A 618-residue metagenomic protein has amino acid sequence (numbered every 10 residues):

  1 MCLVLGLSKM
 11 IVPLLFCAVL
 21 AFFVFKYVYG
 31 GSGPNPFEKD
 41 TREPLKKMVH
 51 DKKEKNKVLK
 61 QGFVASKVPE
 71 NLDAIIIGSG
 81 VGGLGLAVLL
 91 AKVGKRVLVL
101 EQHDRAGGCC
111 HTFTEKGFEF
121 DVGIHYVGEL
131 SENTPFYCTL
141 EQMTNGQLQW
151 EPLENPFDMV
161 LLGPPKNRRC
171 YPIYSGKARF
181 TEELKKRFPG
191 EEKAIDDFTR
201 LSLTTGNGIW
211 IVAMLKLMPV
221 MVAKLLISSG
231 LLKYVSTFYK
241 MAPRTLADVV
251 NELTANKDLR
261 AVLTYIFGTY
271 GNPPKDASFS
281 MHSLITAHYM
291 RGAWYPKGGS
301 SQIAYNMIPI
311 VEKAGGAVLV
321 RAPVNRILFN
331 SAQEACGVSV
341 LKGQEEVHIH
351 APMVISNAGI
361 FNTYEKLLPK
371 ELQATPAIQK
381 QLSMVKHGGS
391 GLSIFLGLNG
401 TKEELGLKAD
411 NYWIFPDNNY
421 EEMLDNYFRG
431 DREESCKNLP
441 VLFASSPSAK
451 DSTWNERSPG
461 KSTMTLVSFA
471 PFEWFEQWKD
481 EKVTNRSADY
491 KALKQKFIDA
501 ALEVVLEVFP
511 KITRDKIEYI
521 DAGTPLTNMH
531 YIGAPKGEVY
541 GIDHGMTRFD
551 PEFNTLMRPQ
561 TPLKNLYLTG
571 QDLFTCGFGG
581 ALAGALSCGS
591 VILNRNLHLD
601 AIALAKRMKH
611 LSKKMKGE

Functional and structural regions predicted by a protein language model:
M1-A74, K92-V93, T547-F549, N554 (+1 more regions): Extreme N-terminal leader/targeting segments of oxidoreductases
L5-K9, F23-N35, Y295, Y305 (+2 more regions): Mid-domain catalytic core of redox enzymes that form a hydrophobic substrate pocket/lid adjacent to a catalytic redox
H50, E54-A213, I542-D543: N-terminal glycine-rich phosphate/pyrophosphate-binding loop and immediately adjacent elements
I124, Q571-L593: A conserved FAD-binding loop/helix module that cradles the flavin
P165-D276: Rossmann-like flavin
E182, G397-G523, M529: C-terminal segments that line or cap access tunnels to active or ligand-binding sites in enzymes and enzyme-associated
V235-L246, H288-K313, L319-R321, D489-F497: Short beta-strand to alpha-helix junction loop
N256-Y270, L439-F443, L502-E503, E507-T575: A glycine-rich dinucleotide-binding beta-alpha-beta segment and adjacent secondary-structure elements that constitute
